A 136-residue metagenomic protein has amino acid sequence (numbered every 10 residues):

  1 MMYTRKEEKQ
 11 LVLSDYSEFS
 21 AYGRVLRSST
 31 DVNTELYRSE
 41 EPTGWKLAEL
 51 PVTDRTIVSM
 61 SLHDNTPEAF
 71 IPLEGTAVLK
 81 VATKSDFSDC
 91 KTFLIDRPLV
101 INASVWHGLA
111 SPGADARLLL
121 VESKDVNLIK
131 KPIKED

Functional and structural regions predicted by a protein language model:
M1-L94, L109-D136: Active-site region of the double-stranded beta-helix
D96-S104, A116-R117: Extracellular beta-helix/beta-solenoid repeat scaffolds
